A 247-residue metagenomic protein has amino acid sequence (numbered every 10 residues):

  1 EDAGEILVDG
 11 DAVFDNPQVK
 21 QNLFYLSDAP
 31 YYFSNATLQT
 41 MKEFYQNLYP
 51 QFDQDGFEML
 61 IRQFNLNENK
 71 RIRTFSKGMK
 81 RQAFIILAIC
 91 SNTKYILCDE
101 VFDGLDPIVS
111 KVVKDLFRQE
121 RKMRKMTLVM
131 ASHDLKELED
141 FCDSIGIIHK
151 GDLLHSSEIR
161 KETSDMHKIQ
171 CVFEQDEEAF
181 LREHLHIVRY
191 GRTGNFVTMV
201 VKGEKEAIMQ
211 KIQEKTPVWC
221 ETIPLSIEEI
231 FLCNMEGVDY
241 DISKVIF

Functional and structural regions predicted by a protein language model:
D2-E5, K150: Conserved coupling/switch loops of ABC nucleotide-binding domains, chiefly the family-specific signature
G4-V19: Conserved ABC transporter NBD signature motif
S27-A83: ABC-family P-loop ATPase nucleotide-binding domains
I96-E100: Catalytic Walker B motif of ABC-type/P-loop ATPase nucleotide-binding domains
P107-V109: Helix N-cap at the start of a conserved alpha-helix in ABC-type nucleotide-binding domains
V113-G203: ABC transporter nucleotide-binding domain
V200-F247: C-terminal coupling/interaction segments
